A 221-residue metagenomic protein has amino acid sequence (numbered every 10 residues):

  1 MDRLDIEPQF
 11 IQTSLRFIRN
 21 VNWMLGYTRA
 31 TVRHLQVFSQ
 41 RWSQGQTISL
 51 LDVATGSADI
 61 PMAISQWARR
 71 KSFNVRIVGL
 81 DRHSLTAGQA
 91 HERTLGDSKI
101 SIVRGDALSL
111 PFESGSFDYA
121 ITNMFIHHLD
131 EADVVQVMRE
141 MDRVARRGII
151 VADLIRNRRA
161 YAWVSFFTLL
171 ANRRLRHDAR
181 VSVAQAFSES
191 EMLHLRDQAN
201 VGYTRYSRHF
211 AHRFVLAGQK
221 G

Functional and structural regions predicted by a protein language model:
P8-H34, F38-S39: Class I SAM-dependent methyltransferase Rossmann-like catalytic core, especially the SAM/SAH-binding loop
S49-L51, S57-S109: Class I SAM-dependent methyltransferase SAM/SAH-binding core
A120-I121: Hydrophobic beta-strand segment of the Class I
F125: Hydrophobic adenine-recognition pocket in adenosine-nucleotide-binding enzymes
L129-E140: A short, conserved alpha-helix within the catalytic core of class I
R146-L154: Conserved beta-strand signature within the Rossmann-like core of class I S-adenosyl-L-methionine
L154-A199, R205: C-terminal alpha-helical "lid/dimerization" subdomain adjacent to the S-adenosyl-L-methionine
T204-G221: Core SAM-dependent methyltransferase catalytic element
